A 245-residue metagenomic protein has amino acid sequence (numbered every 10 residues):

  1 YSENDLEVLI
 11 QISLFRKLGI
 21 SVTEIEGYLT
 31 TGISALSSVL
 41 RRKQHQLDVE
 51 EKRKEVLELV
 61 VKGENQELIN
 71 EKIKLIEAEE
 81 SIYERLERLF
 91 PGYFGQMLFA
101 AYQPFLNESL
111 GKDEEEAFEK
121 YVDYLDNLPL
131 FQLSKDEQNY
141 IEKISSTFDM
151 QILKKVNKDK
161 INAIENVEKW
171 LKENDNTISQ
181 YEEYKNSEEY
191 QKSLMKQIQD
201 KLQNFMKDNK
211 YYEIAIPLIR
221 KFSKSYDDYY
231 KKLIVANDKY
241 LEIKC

Functional and structural regions predicted by a protein language model:
Y1-I10: Short helix-start
I10-L14, I25-R88: Short, charged amphipathic alpha-helical surface segments
E51, G92, N127-F131: Secondary-structure boundary elements
E87-Q103: A short mid-domain helix/strand-loop element embedded in enzyme catalytic domains that forms or borders the active-site
A100-I219: Hydrophobic protein-protein interaction segments
P217-C245: C-terminal functional modules
